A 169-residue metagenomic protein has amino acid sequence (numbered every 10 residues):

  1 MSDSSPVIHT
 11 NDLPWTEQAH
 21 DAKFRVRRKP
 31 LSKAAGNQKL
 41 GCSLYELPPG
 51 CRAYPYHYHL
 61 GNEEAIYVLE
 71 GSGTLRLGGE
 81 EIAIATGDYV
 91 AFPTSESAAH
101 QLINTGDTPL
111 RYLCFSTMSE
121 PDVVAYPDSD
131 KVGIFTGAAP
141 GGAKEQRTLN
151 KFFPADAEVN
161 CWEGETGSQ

Functional and structural regions predicted by a protein language model:
M1-K39, A125-Q169: A short, N-terminal "cap"/entry segment at the start of jelly-roll beta-barrel domains of the cupin/DSBH fold
R27-R28, S43-H59, S97: Conserved short histidine dyad/triad with adjacent acidic residue
G36, T94-P121: Ligand-binding loop in jelly-roll beta-barrel domains
L44-P48, H59-R76, F115-S119: Short, conserved beta-strand element in jelly-roll/cupin
A53, E63, E70-S72, G79 (+2 more regions): A generic structural motif
G71, G87, L102: Short hydrophobic/aromatic patches on the structural cores and recognition surfaces of FHA
G79-T94: Short acidic-glycine-tyrosine-enriched beta hairpin
